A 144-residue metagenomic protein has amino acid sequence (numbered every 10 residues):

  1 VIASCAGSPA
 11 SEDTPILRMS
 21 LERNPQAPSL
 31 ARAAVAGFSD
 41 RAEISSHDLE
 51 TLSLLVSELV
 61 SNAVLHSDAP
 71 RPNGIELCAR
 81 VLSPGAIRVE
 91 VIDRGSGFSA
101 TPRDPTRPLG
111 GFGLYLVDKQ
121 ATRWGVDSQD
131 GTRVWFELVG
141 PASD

Functional and structural regions predicted by a protein language model:
V1-R18, V64-D144: Conserved beta-strand-loop-beta-strand hairpin that lines the nucleotide-binding pocket of ATP/GTP-utilizing enzymes
R18-L30: STAS-typified acidic loop motif
S29-A36, R107: Short, charged, low-hydrophobicity "junction" segments
A33-S57: Conserved short strand/loop->alpha-helix "switch" segment adjacent to the catalytic nucleotide/phosphoryl-transfer site
S57, S61, L65: Short alpha-helix lining the ATP-binding pocket of the histidine-kinase-like ATPase
